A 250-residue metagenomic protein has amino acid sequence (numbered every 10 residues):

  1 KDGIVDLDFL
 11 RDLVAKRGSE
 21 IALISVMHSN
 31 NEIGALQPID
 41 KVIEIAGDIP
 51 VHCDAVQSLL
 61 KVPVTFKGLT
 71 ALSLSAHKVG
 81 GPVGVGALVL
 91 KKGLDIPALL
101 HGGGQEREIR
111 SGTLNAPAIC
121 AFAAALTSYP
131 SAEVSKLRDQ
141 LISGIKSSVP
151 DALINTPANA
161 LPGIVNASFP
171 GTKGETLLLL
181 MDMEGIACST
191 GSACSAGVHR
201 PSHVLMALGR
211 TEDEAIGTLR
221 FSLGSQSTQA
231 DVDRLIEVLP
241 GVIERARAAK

Functional and structural regions predicted by a protein language model:
K1-K250: Pyridoxal 5′-phosphate
